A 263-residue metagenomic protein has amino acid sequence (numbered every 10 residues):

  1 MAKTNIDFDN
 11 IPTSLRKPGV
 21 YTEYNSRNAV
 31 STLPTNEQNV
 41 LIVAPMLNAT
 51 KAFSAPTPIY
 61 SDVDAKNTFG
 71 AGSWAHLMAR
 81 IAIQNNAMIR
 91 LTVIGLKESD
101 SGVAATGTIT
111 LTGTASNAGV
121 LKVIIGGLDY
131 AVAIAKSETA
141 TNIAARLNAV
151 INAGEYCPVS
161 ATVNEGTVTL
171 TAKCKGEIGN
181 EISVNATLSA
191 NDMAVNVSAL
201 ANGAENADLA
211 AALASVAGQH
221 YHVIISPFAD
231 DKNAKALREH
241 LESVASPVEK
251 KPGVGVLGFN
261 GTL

Functional and structural regions predicted by a protein language model:
M1-T110, T114-N117, N152, T162: Extended assembly-interface regions of large multimeric machines
L41-A44, I124, T171, I225: Residues in well-ordered beta-strands of folded domains
A49-K51, Y130, D231-N233: Primarily extracytoplasmic ectodomains and periplasmic/lumenal surface modules that are beta-strand-rich
S61-F69, G113-S183: Extended, beta-strand-rich, solvent-exposed assembly scaffolds of outer structural proteins
A65, M78-N85, V123, L147-P158 (+2 more regions): Hydrophobic, Leu/Ile/Phe/Ala-enriched alpha-helical segments that form helix-helix packing faces
S73, A153-G154, D230-A234: Polar helix-capping/helix-linker motif
Q84, M88-S99, A172-L263: Extracellular Cys-Trp
E98-V103, A145-Y156, A204, T262-L263: Short, solvent-exposed secondary-structure boundary motifs
